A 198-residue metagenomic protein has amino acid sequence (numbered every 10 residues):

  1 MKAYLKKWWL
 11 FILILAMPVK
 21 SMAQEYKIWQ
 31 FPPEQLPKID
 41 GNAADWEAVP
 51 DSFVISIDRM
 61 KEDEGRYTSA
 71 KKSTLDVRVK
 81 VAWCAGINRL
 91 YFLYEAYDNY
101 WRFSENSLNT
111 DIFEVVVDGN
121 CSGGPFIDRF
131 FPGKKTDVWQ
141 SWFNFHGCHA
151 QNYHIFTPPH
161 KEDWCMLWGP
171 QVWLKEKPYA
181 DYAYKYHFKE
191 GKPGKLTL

Functional and structural regions predicted by a protein language model:
M1-Y26: Bacterial Sec-dependent N-terminal signal peptides
Q24-L198: Structural preference for beta-rich elements and adjacent junctions enriched in aromatics
